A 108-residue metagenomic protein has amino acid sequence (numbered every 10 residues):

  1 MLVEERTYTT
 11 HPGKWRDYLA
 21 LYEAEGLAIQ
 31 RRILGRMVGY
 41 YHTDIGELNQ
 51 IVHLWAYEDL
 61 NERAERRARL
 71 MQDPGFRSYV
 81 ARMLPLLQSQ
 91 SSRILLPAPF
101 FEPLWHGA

Functional and structural regions predicted by a protein language model:
L2-R6, Y18, Q30, Q50-W55: Short, structured motif recognition centered on aromatic/hydrophobic residues
V3, L54-E58, R69, D73: Generic alpha-helical hydrophobic packing signal
K14-G39: Short amphipathic alpha-helical segments
R16-Y18, D59-M71: Short amphipathic alpha-helices within nucleic acid-binding modules
L21-A24, R69, R82-P85: Residues within well-ordered alpha-helical secondary structure of globular protein domains
I29, P74-G75: A common structural junction motif
I33-V52, E58, R77-A108: Glycine-rich beta-strand-turn "strand-cap" elements at beta-sheet edges
